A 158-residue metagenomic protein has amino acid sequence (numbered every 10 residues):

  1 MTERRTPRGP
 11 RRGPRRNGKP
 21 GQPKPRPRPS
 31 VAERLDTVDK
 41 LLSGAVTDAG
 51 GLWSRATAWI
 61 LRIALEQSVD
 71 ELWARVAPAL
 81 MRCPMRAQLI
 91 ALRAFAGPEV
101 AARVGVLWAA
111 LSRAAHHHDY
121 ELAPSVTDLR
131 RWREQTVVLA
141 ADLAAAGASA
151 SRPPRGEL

Functional and structural regions predicted by a protein language model:
T2-R26, S43, P78-L158: Long, charged low-complexity segments
G18-M85: Amphipathic alpha-helical interface elements
